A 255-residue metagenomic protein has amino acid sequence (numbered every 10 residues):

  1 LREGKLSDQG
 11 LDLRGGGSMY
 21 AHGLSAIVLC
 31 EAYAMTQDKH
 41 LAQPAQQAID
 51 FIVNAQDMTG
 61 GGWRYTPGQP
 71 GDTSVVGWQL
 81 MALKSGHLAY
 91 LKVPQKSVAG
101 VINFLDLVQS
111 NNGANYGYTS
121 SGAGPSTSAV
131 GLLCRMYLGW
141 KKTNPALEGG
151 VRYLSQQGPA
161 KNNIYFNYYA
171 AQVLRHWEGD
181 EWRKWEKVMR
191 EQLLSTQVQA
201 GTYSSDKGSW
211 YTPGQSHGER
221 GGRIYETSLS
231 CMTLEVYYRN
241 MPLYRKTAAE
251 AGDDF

Functional and structural regions predicted by a protein language model:
E3-D50, N54-A99, L107-R152, Q156-E191 (+2 more regions): An alpha-helical repeat/solenoid feature that recognizes helix-turn-helix modules
